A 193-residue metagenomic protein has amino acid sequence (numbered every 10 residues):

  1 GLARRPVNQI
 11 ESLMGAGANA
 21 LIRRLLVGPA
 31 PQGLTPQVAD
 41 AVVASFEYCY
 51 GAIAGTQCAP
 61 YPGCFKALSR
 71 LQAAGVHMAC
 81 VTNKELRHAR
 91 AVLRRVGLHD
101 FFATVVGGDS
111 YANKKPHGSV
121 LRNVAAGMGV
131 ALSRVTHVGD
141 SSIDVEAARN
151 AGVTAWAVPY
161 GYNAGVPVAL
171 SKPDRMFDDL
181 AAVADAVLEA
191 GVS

Functional and structural regions predicted by a protein language model:
G1-V7, L26: Conserved phosphoryl-transfer catalytic core
L2, I10-L13, P31-L34, V38 (+4 more regions): Pocket-edge positions in alpha/beta enzyme catalytic cores
V7-N8, S69-A73, E85-L86, R90-S193: Asp-based, Mg2+/Mn2+-dependent phosphohydrolase catalytic module
E11, G15, N19-R23, A39 (+3 more regions): An amphipathic alpha-helix signature
G17-L34, V92, V124-A125: Helix-loop "lid/cap" segments that line or gate small-molecule binding pockets
I22, C80-T82, A157: Hydrophobic residues in well-ordered beta-strands that form the structural core
R24-K66: Metal-dependent phosphoesterase signature
Y48-C80, L86-A91, K115-G118: Short, acidic loop-to-helix structural element flanking the phosphoryl-transfer center in phosphate-processing enzymes
